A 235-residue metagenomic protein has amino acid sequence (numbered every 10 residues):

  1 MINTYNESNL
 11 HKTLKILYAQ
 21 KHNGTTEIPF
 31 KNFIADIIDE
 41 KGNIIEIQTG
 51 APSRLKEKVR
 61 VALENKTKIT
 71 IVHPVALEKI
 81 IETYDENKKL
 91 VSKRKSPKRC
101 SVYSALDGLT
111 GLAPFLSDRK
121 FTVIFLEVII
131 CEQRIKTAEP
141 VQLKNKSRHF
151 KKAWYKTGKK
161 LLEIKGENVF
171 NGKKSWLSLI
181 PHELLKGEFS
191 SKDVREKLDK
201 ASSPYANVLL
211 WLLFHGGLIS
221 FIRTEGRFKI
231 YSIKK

Functional and structural regions predicted by a protein language model:
M1-I34, I38, L109-G111: Acidic-basic catalytic patches of nuclease active cores, encompassing PD-(D/E)XK and other metal-cofactor nuclease
A35-A51, L55, A62, I69-I71: Conserved catalytic cores of phosphodiester-cleaving nucleases, focusing on short active-site segments
K58-V123: A basic- and aromatic-enriched beta-loop-alpha substructure that forms the phosphate/nucleotide- and DNA/RNA-contacting
R94-K174: Long, low-complexity, charged/polar intrinsically disordered regions in eukaryotic proteins
L184-L198: Short acidic, hydrophobic short linear motifs in intrinsically disordered regions
K200-H215: Short amphipathic alpha-helical interaction segments
F214-E225: A short, conserved structural fragment
T224-K235: Short, cationic-aromatic polyanion-contact patches
